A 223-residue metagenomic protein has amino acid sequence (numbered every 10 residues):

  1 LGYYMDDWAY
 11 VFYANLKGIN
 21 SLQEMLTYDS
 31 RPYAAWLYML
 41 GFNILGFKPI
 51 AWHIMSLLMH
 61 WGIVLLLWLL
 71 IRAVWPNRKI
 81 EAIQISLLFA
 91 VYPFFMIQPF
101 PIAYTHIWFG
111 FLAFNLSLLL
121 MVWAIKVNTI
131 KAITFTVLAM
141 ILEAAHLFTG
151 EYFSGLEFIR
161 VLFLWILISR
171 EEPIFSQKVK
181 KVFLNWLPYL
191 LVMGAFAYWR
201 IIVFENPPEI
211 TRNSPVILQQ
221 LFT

Functional and structural regions predicted by a protein language model:
L1-T223: Polytopic membrane enzymes that build or remodel cell-surface glycoconjugates and lipids
